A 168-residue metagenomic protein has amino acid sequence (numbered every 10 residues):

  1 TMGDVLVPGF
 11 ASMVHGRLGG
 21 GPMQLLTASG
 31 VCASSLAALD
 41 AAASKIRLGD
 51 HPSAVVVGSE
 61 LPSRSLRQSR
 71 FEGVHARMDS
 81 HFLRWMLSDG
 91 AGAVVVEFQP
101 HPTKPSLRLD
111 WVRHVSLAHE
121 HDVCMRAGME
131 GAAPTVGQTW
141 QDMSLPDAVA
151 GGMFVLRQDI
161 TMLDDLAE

Functional and structural regions predicted by a protein language model:
T1, L25-T27, H51-S59, R108-V115 (+1 more regions): Beta-strand segments within the central parallel beta-sheet cores of soluble alpha/beta enzyme folds
M2-H51: Conserved catalytic cysteine-centered active-site region of acyl-thioester-dependent Claisen-condensing enzymes
V7-G9, D40, S65-R70, H121-V123: Short acidic, glycine/serine/threonine-rich loops at helix termini
A11, L39-A43, H51-A54, R84 (+2 more regions): Hydrophobic, well-ordered secondary-structure segments
L18, A42, I46-D50, G58 (+3 more regions): Short, well-ordered alpha-helical segments in soluble proteins
C32, L61, S116: Residue-level detector of flexible, active-site-proximal loop/helix-junction positions within diverse enzyme catalytic
R47-S88: Flexible, glycine-rich active-site loops centered on histidine and acidic residues that chelate a metal or position
E72-E168: Hydrophobic pocket-lining "lid/loop/helix" segments that shape and contact the acyl-thioester
